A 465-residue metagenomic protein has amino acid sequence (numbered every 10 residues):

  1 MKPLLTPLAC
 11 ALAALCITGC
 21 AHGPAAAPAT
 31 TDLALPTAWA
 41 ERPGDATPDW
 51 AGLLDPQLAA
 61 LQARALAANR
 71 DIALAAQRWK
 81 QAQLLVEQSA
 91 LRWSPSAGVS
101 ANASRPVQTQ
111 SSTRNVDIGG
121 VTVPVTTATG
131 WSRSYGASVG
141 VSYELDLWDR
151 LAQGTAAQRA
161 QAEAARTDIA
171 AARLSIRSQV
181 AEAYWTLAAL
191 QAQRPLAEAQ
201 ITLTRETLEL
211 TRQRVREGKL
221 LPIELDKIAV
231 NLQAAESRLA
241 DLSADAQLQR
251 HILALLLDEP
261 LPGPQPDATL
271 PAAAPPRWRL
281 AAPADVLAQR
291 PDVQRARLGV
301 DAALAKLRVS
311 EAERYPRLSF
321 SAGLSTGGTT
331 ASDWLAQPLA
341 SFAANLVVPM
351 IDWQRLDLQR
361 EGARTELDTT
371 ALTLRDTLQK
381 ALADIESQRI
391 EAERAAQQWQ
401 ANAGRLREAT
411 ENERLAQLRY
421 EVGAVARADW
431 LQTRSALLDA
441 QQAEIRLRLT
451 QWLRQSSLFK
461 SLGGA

Functional and structural regions predicted by a protein language model:
K2-A67, N115-D117, R159, S243-A288 (+1 more regions): Terminal intrinsically disordered/low-complexity segments used for targeting and assembly
P56, A76, W93-A171, R277-D285 (+3 more regions): Small/polar-residue-enriched beta-strand and adjacent coil segments characteristic of outer-membrane beta-barrel
L66-A73, W79-A82, A90-A97, D117: Short, solvent-exposed loop/edge-beta patches enriched in aromatic
A68-N69, E217, V422: Charged, alpha-helical scaffolding/interaction elements associated with membrane systems
L74-S89, A172, I176-Q213, I228-N231 (+7 more regions): Amphipathic alpha-helical coiled-coil segments
E87-Q88, Q108-Q110, S237-A240: Secretory-pathway/luminal and periplasmic proteins that interact with or process carbohydrate-rich
R216-A244: Repeat-solenoid scaffold signature
